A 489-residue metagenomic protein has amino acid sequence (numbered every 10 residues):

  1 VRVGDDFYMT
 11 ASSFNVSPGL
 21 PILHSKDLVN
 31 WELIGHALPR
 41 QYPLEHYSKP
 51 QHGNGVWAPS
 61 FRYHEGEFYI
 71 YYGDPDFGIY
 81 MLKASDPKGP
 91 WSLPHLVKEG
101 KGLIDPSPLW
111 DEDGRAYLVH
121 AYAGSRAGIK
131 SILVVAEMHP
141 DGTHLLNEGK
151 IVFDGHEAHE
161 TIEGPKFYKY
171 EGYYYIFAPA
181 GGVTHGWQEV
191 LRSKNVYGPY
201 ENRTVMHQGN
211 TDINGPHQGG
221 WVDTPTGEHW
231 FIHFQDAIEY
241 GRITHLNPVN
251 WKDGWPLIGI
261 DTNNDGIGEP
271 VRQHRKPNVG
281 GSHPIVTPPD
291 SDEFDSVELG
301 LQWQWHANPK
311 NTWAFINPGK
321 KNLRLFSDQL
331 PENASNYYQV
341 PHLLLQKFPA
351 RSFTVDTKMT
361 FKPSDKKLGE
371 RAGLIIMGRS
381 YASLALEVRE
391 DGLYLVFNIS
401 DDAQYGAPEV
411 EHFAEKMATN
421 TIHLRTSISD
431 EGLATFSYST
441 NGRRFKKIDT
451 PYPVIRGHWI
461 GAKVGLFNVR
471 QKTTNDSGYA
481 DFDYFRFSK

Functional and structural regions predicted by a protein language model:
V1-K489: Carbohydrate-active catalytic/glycan-binding domains of CAZyme proteins, especially the secreted or lumenal ectodomains
